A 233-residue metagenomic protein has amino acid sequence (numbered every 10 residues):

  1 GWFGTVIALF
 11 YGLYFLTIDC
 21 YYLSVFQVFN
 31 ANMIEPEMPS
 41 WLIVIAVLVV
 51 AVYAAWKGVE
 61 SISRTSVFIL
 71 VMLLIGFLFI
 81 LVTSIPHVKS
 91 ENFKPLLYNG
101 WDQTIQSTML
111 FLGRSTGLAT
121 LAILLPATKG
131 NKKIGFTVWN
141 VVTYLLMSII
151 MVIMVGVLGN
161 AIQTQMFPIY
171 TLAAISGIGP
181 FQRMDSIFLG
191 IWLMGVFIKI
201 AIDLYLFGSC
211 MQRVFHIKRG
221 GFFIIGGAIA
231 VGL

Functional and structural regions predicted by a protein language model:
G1-S40, A46-V49: Membrane helical hairpin/interfacial module
Y11, L146, I150-L158, Q182-G232: Alpha-helical transmembrane segments of helical membrane proteins, especially in multi-pass transport, channel
Y11-F15, D19, I43-A46, T83-H87 (+3 more regions): Hydrophobic, membrane-embedded alpha-helices of multi-pass small-molecule transporters
G12-Y22, V50-V52, L70-I85, T137-Q163 (+1 more regions): Selective recognition of specific alpha-helical transmembrane segments in multi-pass small-molecule
L23-M38, P126-L146, D203-A230: Helix-loop-helix connectors at the membrane interface of multi-pass transporters/channels
S24-E35, H87-W101, Q163-T164: Membrane-interface helix termini and inter-helical loops of multi-pass transporters
V25-A31, L48-I69, P126-N131: Membrane-water interface regions at transmembrane-helix termini and the short interhelical loops of multi-pass membrane
V157-D185: Membrane-interface interhelical connector segments
